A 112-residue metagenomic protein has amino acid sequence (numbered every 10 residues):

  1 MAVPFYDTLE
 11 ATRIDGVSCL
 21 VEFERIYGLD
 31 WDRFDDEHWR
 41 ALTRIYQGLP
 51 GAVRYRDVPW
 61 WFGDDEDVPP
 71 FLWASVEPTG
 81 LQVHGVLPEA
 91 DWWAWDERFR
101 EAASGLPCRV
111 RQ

Functional and structural regions predicted by a protein language model:
M1-Q112: Structured alpha/beta or helical-core interaction and ligand-binding surfaces enriched in interleaved
